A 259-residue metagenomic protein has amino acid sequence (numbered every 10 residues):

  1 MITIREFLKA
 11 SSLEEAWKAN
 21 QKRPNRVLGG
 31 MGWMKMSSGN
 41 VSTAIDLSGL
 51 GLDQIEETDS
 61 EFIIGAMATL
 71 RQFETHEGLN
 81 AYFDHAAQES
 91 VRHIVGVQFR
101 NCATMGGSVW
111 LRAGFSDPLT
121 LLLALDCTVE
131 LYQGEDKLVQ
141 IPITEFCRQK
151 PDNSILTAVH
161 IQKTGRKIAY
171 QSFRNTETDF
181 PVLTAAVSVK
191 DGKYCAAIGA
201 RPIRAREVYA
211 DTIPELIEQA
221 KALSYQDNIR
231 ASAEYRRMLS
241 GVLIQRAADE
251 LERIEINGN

Functional and structural regions predicted by a protein language model:
M1-N259: C-terminal structural segment of proteins
